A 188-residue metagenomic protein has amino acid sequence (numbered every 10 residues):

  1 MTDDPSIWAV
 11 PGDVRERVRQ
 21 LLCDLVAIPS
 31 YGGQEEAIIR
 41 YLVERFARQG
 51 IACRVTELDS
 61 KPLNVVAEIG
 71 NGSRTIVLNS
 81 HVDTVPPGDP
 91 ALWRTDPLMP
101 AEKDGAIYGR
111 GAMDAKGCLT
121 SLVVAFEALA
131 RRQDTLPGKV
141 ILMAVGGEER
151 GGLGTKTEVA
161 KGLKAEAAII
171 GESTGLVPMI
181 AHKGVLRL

Functional and structural regions predicted by a protein language model:
T2-G88: N-terminal helical capping/dimerization or prosegment-like subdomains of hydrolases acting on amide or phosphate bonds
G12, A52-C53, L63-A67, T95 (+2 more regions): A generic local structural motif
A37, P87-D89, G154, M179-I180: Short glycine-/acidic-enriched loop or helix-start segments at secondary-structure transitions that form or flank
V43, E57, E68, P90-L92 (+4 more regions): Short secondary-structure boundary/capping segments
L63, R74, D96-L98, L186-L188: Change "...and in nucleic-acid phosphodiester-cleaving endonucleases..." to "...and in nucleic-acid processing enzymes
T75-I141: Active-site metal-coordination/substrate-binding segment of hydrolases, especially metallo-dependent peptidases
M113, G117-L188: Fold-level recognition of mixed alpha/beta catalytic cores in primary-metabolism enzymes, strongest
